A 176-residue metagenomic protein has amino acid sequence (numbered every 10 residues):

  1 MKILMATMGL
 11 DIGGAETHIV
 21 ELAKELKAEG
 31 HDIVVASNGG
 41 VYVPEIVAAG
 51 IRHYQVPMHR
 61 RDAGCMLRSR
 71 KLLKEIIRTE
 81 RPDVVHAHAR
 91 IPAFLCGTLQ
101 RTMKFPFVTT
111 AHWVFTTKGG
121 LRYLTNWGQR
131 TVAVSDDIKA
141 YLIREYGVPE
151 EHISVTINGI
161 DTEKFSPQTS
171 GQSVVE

Functional and structural regions predicted by a protein language model:
M1-I3: Extreme N-terminal starter segment of soluble prokaryotic enzymes
M5-M66, H152: N-terminal strand-loop element at the rim of the active site of nucleotide-sugar-dependent glycosyltransferases
S37, H86-A87, A133-V134, V155: Short beta-strand scaffold positions
A49, R60-V84, F94, T98-T102 (+1 more regions): An amphipathic, basic-hydrophobic alpha-helix
L72, S166-E176: A short helix/loop element that forms part of the nucleotide-sugar donor recognition site in Leloir-type
A87-A93, A111: Short His-centered aromatic/hydrophobic patch
R101-D136: A conserved, positively charged/aromatic
D137, G159: Carbohydrate-associated surface elements
